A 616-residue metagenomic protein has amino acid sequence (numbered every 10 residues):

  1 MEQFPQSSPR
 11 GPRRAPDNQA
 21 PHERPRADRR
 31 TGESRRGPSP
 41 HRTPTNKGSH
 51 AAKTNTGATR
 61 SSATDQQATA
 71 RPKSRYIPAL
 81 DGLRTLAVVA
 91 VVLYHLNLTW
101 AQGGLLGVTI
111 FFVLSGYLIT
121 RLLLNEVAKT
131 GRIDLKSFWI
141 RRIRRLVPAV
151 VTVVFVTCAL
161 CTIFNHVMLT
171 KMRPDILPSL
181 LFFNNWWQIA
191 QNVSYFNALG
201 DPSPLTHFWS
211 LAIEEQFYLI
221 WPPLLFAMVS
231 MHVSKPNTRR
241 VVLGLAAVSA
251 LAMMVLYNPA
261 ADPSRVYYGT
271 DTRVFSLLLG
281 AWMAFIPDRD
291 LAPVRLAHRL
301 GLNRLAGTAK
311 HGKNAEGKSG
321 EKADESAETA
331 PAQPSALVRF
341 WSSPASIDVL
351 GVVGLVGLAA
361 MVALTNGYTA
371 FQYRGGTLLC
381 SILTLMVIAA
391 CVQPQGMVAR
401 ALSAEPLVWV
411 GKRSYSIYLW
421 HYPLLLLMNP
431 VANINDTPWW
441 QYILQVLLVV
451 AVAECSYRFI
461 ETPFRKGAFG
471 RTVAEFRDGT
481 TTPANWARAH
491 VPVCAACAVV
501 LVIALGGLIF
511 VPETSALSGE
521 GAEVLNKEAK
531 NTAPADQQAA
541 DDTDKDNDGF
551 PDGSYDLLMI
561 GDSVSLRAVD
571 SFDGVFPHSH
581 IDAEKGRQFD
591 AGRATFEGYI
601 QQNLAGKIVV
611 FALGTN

Functional and structural regions predicted by a protein language model:
M1-Q19, E23: N-terminal acidic, proline/glycine-rich, low-complexity intrinsically disordered segments
Q3, D28, G32, G467-L558: N-terminal secretory targeting modules
Q3-P5, R14, Q67-G82, L86-I509: Hydrophobic membrane-embedded alpha-helices and membrane-water interface caps/short interhelical or interfacial loops
G11, G32, G37, G48 (+4 more regions): Residue-identity detector for glycine
R24-T31, R35-Y76, Q333-L337: Short, Lys/Arg-rich, polar N-terminal cytosolic tail immediately upstream of the first transmembrane signal-anchor
S74, T543-D546, A594-G598: A generic local structural motif
F550-N616: Conserved SGNH/GDSL esterase-like catalytic core that processes O-acyl groups on lipids and polysaccharides
